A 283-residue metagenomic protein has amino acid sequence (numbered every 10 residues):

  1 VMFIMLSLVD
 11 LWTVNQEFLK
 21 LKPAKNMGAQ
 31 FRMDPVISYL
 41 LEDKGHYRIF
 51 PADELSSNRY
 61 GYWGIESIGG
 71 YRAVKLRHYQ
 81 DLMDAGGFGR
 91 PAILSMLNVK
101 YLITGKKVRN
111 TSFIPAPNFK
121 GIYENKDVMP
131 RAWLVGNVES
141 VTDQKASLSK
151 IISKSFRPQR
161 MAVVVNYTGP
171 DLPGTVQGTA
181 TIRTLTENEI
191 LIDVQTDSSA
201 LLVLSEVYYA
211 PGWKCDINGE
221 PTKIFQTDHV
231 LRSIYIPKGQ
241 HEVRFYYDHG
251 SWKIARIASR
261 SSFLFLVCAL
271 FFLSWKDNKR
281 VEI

Functional and structural regions predicted by a protein language model:
V1-T179, L185-D193, S199, V203-S205 (+1 more regions): Conserved luminal/periplasmic juxtamembrane motif of membrane-embedded glycan-processing enzymes
G69, K100, F156-I283: Active-site-proximal, structured, solvent-exposed surfaces of multi-pass membrane proteins that position macromolecular
